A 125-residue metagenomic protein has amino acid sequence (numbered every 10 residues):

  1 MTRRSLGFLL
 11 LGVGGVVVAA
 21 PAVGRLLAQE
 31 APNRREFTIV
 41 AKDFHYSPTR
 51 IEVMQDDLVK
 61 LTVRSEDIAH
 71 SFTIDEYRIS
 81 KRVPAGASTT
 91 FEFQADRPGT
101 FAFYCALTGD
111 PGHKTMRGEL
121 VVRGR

Functional and structural regions predicted by a protein language model:
M1-V13, V17-V18: N-terminal export leaders
P21-N33, V83-R125: Extracellular/periplasmic metallocenter environments
A31-D56: N-terminal edge beta-strand
T49-I51, R78-R82, E92: Beta-strand-rich interaction surfaces with strong enrichment in secreted/lumenal proteins
L58-R64: Short edge beta-strand/loop segments characteristic of extracellular beta-sandwich folds
S65-A69: Short proline/glycine-enriched turn/loop motifs at strand-loop junctions of beta-rich domains
H70-E76: Change to "...patches in solvent-exposed regions of secreted, membrane-anchored, or virion-exposed structural
